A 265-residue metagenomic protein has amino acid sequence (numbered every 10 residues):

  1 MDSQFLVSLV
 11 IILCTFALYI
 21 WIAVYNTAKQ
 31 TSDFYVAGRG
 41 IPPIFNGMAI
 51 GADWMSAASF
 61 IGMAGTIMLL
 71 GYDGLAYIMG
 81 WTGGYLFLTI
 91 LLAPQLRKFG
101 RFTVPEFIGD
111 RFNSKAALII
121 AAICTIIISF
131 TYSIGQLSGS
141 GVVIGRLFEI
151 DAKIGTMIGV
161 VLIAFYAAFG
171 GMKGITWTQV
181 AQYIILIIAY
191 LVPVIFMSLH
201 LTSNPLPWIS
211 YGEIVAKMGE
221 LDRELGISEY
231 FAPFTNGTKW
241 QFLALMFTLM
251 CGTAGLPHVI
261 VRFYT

Functional and structural regions predicted by a protein language model:
M1-F60, A167-G170, I195, T202: Membrane-interface "cap" regions at the ends of multi-pass membrane proteins
M1-L9, S32, V36-R39, G71 (+4 more regions): Membrane-water interface of alpha-helical transmembrane segments
D2-Q4, R39-I41, G62-A76, G109 (+1 more regions): Loop-to-helix junctions at membrane interfaces in multi-pass transport proteins
L9-I12, N46, A122, M157-V160 (+2 more regions): Residues within membrane-spanning alpha-helices of integral membrane proteins, especially the hydrophobic core/packing
I20, A52, L75-G170, S228-F231 (+3 more regions): Helix-loop-helix module between adjacent transmembrane segments
I22-T27, S129-L137, G145-I158, L162-I163 (+2 more regions): Hydrophobic alpha-helical segments and their helix-loop junctions in multi-pass secondary transporters
T27-A28, A57-F60, A64, T89 (+5 more regions): Alpha-helical transmembrane segments of polytopic integral membrane proteins, especially the permease/helical cores
S32-D33, R101-G109, G171-Y183, G255-T265: Hydrophobic, small-residue-rich membrane helices and short re-entrant helix-turn-helix hairpins that build
